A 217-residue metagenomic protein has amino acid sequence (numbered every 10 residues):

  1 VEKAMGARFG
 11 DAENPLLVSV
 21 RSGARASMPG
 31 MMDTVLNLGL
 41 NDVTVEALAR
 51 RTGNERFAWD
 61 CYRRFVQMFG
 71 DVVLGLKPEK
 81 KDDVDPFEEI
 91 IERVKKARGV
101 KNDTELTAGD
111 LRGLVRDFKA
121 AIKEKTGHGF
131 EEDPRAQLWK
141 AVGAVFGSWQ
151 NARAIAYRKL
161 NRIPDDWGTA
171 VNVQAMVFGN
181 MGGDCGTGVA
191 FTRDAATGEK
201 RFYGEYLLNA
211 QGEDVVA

Functional and structural regions predicted by a protein language model:
V1-A217: Nucleotide/phosphate-binding sheet-loop regions of phosphoryl- and nucleotidyl-transfer enzymes
